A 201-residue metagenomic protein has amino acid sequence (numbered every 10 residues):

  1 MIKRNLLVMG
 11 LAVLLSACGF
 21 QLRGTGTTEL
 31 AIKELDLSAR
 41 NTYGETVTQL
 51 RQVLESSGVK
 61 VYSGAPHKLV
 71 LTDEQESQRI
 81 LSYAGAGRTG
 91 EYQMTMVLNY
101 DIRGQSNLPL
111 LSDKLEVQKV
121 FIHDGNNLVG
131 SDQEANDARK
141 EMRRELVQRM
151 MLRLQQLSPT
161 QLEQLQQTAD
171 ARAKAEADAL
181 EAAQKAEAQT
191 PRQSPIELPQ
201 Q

Functional and structural regions predicted by a protein language model:
M1-R4: Positively charged n-region of N-terminal signal peptides that target proteins for export
L14-A17: C-terminal motif of bacterial Sec signal peptides marking the signal peptidase cleavage site
G19-L22: Bacterial signal peptide processing site
T28-Q49: Post-signal peptide N-terminal segment of mature Sec-exported envelope proteins
T42-L69: Post-signal-peptide N-terminal segment of Sec-exported extracytoplasmic proteins
T72-S112, V120-N136, L198-Q201: Surface-exposed short loop/turn segments
E134-L157: Short, well-ordered alpha-helical segments
P159-Q201: Intrinsically disordered, low-complexity charged/polar segments
